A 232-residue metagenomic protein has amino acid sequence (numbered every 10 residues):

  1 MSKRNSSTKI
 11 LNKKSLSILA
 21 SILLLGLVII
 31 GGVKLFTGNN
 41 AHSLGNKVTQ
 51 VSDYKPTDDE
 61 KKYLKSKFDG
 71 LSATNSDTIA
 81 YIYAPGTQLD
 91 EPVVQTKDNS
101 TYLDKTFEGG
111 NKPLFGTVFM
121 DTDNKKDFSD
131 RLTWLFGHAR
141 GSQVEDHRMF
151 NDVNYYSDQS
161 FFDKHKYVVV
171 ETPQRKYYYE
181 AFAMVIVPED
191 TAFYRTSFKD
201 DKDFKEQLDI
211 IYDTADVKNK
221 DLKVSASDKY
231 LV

Functional and structural regions predicted by a protein language model:
M1-K14: N-terminal Lys/Arg-rich, disordered targeting/topogenic segments
S17-K34: Hydrophobic membrane-insertion alpha-helices, especially the h-region of bacterial N-terminal signal peptides
I30-V232: Solvent-exposed, non-transmembrane regions of membrane-associated and secreted proteins
